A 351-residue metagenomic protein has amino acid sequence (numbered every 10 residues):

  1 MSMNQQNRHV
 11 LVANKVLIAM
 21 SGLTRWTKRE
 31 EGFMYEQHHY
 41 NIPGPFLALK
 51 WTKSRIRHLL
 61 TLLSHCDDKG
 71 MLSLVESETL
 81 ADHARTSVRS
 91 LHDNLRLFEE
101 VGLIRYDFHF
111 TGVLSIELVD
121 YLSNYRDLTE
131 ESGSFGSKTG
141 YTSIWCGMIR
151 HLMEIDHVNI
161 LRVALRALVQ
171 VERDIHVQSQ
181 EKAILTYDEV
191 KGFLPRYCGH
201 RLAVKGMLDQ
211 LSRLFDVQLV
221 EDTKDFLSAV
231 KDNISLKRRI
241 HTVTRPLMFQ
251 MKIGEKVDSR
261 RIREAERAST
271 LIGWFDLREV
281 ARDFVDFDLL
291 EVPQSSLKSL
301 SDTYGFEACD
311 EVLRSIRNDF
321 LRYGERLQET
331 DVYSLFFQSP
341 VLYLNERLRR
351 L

Functional and structural regions predicted by a protein language model:
M1-V75, T79, T86, V101-L103 (+1 more regions): Short recognition helix of helix-turn-helix/winged-helix DNA-binding domains
A84, L91, L95, E99-F110 (+1 more regions): Electrostatic interaction modules used in gene-expression and signaling proteins
